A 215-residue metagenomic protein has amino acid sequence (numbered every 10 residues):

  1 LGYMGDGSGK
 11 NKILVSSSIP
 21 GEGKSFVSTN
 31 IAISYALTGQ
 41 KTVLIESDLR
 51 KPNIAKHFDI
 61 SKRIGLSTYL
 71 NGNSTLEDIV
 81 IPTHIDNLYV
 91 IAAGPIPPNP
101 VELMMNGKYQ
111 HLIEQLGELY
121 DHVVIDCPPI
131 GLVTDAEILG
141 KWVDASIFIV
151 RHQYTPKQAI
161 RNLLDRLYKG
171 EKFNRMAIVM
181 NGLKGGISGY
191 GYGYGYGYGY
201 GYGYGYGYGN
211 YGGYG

Functional and structural regions predicted by a protein language model:
L1-G215: P-loop NTP-binding module
